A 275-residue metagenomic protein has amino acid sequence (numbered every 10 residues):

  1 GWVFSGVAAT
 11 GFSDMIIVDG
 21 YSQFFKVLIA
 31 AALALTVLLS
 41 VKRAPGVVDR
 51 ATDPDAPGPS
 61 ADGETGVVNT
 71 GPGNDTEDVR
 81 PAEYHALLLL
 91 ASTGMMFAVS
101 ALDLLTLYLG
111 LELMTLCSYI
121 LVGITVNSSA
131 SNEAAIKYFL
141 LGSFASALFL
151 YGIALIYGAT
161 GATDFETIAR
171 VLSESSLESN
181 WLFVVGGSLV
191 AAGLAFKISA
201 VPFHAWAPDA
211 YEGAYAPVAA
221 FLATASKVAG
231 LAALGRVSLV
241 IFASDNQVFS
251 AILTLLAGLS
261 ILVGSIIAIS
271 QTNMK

Functional and structural regions predicted by a protein language model:
G1-K275: Alpha-helical transmembrane segments of multi-pass membrane proteins predominantly involved in bioenergetics
